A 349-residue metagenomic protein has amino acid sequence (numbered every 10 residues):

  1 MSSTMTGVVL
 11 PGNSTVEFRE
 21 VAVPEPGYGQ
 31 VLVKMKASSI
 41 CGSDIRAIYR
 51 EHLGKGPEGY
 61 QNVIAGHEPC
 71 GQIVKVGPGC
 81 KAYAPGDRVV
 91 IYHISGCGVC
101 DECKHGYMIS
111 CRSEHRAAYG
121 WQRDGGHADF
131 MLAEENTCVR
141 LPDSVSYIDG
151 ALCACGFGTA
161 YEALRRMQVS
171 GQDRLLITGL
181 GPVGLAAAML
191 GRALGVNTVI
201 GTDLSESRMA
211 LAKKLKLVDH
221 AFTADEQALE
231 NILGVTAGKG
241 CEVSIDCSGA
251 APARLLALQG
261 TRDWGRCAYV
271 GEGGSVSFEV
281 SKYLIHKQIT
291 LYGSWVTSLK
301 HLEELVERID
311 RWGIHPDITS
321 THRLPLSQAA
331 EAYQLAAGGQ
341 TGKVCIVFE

Functional and structural regions predicted by a protein language model:
M1-G7, A251, L255-Q259, L299-E349: C-terminal hydrophobic helical "lid"/dimerization subdomain of Rossmann-like NAD(P)H-dependent oxidoreductases
G7-E25, G42-K75, V90-I91, S110-Q122: N-terminal glycine-rich cofactor-binding segment
P24-S38, H52-D101, T137, P142-V145: Glycine-rich beta-strand-centered segment in the early N-terminal region that forms part of a ligand/cofactor-binding
C41-G42, A82-Y83, Y92-V139: Cysteine-cluster motifs in flexible loop/terminal segments that predominantly coordinate metals
D143-E226: Mid-domain Rossmann-like dinucleotide-binding core that forms the NAD(H)/NADP(H) cofactor-binding site
M167-V169, A210-T290, A330: Glycine-rich cofactor phosphate-binding loops and adjacent beta1-alpha1 units of small-molecule cofactor enzyme domains
S205, G273, T297: Residues in the short beta-alpha loop(s) of Rossmann-like NAD(P)-binding domains
